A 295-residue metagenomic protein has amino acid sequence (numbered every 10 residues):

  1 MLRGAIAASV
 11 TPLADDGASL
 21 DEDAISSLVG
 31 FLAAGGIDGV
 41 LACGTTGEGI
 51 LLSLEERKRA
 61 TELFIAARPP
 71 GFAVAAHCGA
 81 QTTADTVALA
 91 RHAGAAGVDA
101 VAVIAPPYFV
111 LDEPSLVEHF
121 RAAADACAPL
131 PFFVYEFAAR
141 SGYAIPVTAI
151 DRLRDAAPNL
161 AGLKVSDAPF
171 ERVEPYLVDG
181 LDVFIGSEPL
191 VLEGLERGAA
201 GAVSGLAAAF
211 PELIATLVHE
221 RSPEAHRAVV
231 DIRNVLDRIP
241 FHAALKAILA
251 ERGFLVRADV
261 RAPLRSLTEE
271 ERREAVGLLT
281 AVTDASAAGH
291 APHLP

Functional and structural regions predicted by a protein language model:
M1-G142, R152-R154: Active-site beta->alpha loop and helix N-cap motifs at the rims of alpha/beta catalytic domains
R3, D38, C43-T46, C78 (+5 more regions): Short glycine-rich loop/turn motifs that provide flexible caps or phosphate-binding loops at active sites
I25, R57, T61, T86 (+6 more regions): A general structural signal for well-ordered alpha-helical segments in protein cores
T45, A80, P106, S166 (+3 more regions): Residue-level "edge-of-site" marker
L52-E55, E113-L116, P146, E196-R197 (+2 more regions): Short secondary-structure transition/capping segments
A124-L130, F137-I239: Catalytic alpha/beta core domains of metabolic enzymes, predominantly
P189-P295: Structured C-terminal cap/extension of enzyme domains
